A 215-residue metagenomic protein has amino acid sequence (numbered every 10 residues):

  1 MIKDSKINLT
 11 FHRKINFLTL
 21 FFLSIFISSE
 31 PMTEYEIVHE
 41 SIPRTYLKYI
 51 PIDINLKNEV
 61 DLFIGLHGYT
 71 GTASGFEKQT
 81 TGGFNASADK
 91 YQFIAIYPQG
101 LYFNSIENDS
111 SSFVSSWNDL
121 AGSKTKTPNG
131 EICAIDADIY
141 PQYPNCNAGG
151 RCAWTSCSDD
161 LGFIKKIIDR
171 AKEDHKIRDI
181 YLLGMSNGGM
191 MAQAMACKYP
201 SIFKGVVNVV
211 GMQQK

Functional and structural regions predicted by a protein language model:
M1-H12: N-terminal secretory signal peptides that target proteins for export/translocation
N16-S24: Sec-dependent N-terminal signal peptides
I25-L62, S74-I94, S156, G162-K165 (+3 more regions): A domain-start/cap signature at the N-terminus of enzymes
G68-G71: Active-site glycine-rich loops that stabilize anionic/oxyanionic intermediates across multiple enzyme folds
Q92-F103: Conserved alpha/beta-hydrolase
F103-S115: Glycine-rich "HGGG/HGxG" loop immediately N-terminal to the catalytic nucleophile of the alpha/beta-hydrolase
A121-H175: Alpha/beta-hydrolase active-site loop
